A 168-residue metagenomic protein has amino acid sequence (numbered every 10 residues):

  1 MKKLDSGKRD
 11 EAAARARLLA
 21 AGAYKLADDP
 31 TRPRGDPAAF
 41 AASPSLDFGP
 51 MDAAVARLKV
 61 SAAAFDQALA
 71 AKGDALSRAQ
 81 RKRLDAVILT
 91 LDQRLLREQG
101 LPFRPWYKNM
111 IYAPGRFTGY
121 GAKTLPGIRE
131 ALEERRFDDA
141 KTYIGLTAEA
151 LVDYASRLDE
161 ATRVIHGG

Functional and structural regions predicted by a protein language model:
M1-G168: Secretory-pathway/membrane protein signature
